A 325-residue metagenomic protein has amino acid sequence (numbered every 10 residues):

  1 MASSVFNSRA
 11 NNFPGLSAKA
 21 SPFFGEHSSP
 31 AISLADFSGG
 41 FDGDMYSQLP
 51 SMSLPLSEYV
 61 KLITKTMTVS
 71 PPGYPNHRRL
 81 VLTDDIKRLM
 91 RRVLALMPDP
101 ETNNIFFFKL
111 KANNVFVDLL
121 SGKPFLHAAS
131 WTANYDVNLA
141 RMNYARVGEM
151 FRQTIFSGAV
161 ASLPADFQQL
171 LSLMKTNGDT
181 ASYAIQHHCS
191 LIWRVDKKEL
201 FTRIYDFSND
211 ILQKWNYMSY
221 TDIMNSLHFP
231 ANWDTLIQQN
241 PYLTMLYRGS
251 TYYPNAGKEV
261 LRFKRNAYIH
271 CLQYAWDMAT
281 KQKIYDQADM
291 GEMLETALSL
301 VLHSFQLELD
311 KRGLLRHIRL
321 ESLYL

Functional and structural regions predicted by a protein language model:
F6-F13, A20: Long, polar low-complexity intrinsically disordered regions
G15, P22-K87: Conserved structural core of kinase catalytic domains
S33, K109, D118-A184, Y205-L246 (+1 more regions): C-lobe/activation-segment region of protein kinase-like
D42, S53, T83-L94, R141-Y144 (+6 more regions): Generic preference for well-ordered alpha-helical elements
R88-L119: Catalytic-loop of the protein kinase fold
C189: Phosphate/adenylate-binding glycine loop and adjacent helical scaffold
K197-L325: Regulatory extensions appended to serine/threonine kinase catalytic cores
